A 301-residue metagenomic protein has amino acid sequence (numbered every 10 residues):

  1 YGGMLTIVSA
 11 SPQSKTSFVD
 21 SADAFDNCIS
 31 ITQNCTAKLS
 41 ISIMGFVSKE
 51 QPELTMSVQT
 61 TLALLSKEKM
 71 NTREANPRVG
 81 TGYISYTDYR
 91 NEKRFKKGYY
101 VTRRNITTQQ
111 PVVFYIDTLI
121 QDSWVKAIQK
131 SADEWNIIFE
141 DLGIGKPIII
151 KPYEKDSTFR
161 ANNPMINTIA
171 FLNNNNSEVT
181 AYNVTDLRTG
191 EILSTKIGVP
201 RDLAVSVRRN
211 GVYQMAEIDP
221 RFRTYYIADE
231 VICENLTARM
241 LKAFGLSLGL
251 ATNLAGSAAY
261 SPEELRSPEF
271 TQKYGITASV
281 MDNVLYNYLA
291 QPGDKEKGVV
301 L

Functional and structural regions predicted by a protein language model:
Y1-I120, I138, Y153-S206, G211-A228 (+2 more regions): Auxiliary tRNA-acceptor-end handling modules of aminoacyl-tRNA synthetases
Q110-V112, I144-K146, E191-I192, I276-A278: Loop/turn elements at helix/coil->beta-strand transitions in domains of secreted/extracellular proteins
L119-P147: Zn2+-dependent metallopeptidase catalytic core
Q121-I128, A132, D229-T237, Y274: Solvent-exposed, acidic/flexible segments
Q121-W124, D156-F159, S177-E178, R201-V207 (+3 more regions): Flexible loop/turn segments at secondary-structure boundaries
D133-N136, G190, E234, A238-N253: Active-site recognition of the HExxH zinc-binding catalytic motif
I138-D156, N253-L254: Short, well-structured beta-strand/strand-turn elements
G256-L301: Conserved catalytic/binding loops enriched for acidic/polar residues
